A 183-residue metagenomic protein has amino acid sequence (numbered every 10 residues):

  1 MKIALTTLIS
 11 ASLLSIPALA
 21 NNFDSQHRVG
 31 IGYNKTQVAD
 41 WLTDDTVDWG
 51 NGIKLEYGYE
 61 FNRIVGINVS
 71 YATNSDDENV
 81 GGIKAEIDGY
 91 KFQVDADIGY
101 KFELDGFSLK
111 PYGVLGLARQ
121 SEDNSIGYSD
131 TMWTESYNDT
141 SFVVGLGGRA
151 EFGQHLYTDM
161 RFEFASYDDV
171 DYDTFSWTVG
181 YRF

Functional and structural regions predicted by a protein language model:
M1-Q26: Cleavable N-terminal export/targeting peptides
F23, K35-A39, E56-I126, T178-F183: Gram-negative (and chloroplast) outer-membrane scaffold detector with strong preference for beta-barrel transmembrane
R28, I64-G66, S108-K110, E151 (+1 more regions): Membrane-spanning beta-strand positions in outer-membrane beta-barrel proteins
G30, Y172-F183: Outer-membrane beta-barrel "beta-signal"
K35-K54, S136-T140: Surface-exposed strand-loop-strand hairpins of Gram-negative outer-membrane beta-barrel proteins
L42-V47, K84, T140, A165-T174: Solvent-exposed loop/turn segments connecting transmembrane beta-strands in outer-membrane beta-barrel proteins
G50-G52, G89-D95, S141-V143, T174: Transmembrane beta-barrel architecture of outer-membrane proteins
N124-S136: Solvent-exposed loop segments that connect transmembrane elements
